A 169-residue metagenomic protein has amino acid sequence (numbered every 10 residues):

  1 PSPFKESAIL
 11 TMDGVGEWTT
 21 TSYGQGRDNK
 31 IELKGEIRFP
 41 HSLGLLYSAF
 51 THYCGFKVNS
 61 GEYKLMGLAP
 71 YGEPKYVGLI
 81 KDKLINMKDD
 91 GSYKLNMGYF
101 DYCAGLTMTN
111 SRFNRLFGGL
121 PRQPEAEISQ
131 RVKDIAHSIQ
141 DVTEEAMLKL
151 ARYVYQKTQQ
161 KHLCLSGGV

Functional and structural regions predicted by a protein language model:
P1-V169: Short acidic/glycine-rich loops and adjacent helix/strand connectors that line catalytic pockets where negatively
